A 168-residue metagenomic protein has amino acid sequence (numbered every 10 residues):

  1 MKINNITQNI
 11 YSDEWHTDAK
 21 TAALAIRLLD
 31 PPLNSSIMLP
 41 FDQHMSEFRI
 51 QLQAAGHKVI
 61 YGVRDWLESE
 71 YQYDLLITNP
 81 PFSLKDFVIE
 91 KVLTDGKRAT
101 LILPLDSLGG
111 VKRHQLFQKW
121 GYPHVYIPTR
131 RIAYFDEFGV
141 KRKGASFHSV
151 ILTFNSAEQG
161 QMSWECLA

Functional and structural regions predicted by a protein language model:
M1-A168: Class I S-adenosyl-L-methionine-dependent methyltransferase catalytic core
